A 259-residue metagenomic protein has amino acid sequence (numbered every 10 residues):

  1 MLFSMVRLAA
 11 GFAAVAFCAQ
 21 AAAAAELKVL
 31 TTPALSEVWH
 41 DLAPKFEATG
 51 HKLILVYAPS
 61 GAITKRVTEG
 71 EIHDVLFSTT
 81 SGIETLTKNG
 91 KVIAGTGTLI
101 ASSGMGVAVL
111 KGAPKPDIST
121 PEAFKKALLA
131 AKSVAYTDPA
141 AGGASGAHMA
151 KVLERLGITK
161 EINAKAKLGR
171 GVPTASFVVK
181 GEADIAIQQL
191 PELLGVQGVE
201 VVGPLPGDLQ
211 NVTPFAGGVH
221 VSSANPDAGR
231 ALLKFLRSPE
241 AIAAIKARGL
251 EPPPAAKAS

Functional and structural regions predicted by a protein language model:
M1-A10, A19-A21: Bacterial N-terminal signal peptides that target proteins for export
A13: Short, flexible active-site-proximal loops enriched in glycine and acidic residues
A25-I72, F77-S81, T85-G90, T98-S103 (+1 more regions): Exported/periplasmic ABC-transporter solute-binding proteins
A94: Basic, amphipathic juxtamembrane/active-site segments that coordinate anionic phosphate or diphosphate groups
